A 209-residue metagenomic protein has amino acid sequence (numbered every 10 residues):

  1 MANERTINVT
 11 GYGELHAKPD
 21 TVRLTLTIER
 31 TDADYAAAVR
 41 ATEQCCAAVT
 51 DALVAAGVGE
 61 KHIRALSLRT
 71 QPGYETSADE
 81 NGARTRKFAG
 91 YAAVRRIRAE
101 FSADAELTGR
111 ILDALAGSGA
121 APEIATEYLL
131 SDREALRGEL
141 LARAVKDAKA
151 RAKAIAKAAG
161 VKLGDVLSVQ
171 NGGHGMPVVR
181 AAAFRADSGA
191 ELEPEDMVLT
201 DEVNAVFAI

Functional and structural regions predicted by a protein language model:
M1-I209: Short, charge-dense linear interaction motifs
